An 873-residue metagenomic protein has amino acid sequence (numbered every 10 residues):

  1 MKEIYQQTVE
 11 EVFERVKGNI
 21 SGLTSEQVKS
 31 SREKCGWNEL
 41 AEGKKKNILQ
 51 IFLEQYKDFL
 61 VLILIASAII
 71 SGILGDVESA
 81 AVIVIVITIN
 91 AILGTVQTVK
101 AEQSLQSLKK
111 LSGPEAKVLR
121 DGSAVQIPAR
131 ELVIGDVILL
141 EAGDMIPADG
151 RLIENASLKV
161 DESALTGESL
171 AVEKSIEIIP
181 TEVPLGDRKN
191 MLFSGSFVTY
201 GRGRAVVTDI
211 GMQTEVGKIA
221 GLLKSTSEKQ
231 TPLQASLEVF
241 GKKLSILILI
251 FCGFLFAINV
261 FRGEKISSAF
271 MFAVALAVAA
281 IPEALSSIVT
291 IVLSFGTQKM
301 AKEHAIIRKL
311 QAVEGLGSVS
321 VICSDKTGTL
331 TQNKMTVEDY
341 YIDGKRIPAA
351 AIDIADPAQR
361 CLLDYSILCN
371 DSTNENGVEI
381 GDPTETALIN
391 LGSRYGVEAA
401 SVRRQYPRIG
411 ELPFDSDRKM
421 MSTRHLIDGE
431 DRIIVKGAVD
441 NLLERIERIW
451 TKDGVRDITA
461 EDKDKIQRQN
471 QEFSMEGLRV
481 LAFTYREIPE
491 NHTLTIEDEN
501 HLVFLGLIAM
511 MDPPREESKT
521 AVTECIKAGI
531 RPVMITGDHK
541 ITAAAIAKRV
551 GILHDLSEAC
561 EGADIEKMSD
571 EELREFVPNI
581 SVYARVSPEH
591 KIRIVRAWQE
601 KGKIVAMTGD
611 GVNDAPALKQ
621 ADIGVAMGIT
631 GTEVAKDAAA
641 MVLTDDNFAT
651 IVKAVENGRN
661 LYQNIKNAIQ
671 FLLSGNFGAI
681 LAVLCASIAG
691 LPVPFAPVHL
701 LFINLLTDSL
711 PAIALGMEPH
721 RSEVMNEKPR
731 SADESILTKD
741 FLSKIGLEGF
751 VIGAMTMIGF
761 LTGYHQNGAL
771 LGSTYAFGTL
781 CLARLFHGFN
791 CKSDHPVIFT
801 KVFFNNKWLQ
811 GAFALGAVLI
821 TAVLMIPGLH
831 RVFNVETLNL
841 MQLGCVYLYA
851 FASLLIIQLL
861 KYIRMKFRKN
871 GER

Functional and structural regions predicted by a protein language model:
M1-N726, I736-L737, F750, F777 (+1 more regions): Conserved cytosolic headpiece of P-type ATPases
N370, G602, V655, R659 (+2 more regions): Alpha-helix capping/termination and helix-coil
S687-A696, F760-G772: Helix-coil boundary and interhelical linker segments in multi-pass alpha-helical membrane proteins
T707, I752, T774-G788: Generic alpha-helical transmembrane segments
S731-F750, L770-Y775: Membrane-water interface at loop-to-transmembrane-helix junctions
